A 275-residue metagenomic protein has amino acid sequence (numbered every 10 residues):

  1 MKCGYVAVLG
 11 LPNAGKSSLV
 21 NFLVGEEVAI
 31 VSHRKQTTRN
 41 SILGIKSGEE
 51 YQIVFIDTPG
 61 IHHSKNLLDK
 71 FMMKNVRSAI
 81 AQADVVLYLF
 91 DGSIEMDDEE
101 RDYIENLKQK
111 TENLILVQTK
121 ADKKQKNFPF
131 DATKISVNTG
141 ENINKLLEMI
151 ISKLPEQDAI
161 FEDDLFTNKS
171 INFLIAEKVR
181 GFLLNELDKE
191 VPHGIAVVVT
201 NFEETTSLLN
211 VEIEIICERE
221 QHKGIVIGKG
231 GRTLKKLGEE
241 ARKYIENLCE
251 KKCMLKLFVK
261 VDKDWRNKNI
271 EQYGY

Functional and structural regions predicted by a protein language model:
M1-K74, S78-I80, V85, F90: Conserved G1/Walker A P-loop phosphate-binding module
G15, N142, T233: Conserved glycine(s) of the Walker
F22, E26, I45, E49 (+9 more regions): Conserved, well-folded catalytic cores of nucleic-acid-processing and energy-transducing macromolecular machines
T38, H62-H63, E95-M96, K123-Q125 (+1 more regions): Catalytic P-loop NTPase motifs of RecA-like helicase/translocase cores
I42, V76, T119, L146 (+1 more regions): Residue-level signal for inorganic ion chemistry
K46-Q52, K70-K134, E203-L208: Conserved C-terminal guanine-recognition region of P-loop GTPase G domains, centered on the G4
E112-I171: Canonical P-loop GTPase G-domain recognition
I171-Y275: P-loop NTP-binding site
